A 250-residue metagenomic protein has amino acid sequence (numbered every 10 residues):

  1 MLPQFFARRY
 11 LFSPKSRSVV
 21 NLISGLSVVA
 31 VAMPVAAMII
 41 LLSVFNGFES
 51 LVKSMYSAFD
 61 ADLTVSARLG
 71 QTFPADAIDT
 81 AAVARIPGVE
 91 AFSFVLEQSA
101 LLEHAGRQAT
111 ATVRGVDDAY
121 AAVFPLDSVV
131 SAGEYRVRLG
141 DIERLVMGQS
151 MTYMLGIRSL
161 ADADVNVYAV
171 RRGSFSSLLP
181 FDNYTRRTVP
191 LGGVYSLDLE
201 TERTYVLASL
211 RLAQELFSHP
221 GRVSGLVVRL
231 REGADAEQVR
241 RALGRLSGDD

Functional and structural regions predicted by a protein language model:
M1-V35, E49: N-terminal Sec/SRP start-transfer signal
L2, V20, S43, G47 (+3 more regions): Charged, alpha-helix-enriched surfaces in structured cytosolic catalytic cores of large nucleotide-utilizing machines
F12, K53, S57-D60, A84 (+3 more regions): Signal for well-folded cores of large energy- and translation-related assemblies
V31, A36-T112, D118-D141: Hydrophobic, regular-secondary-structure patches
A81-E97, D164-V170, D198-L199, P220 (+1 more regions): Alpha-helical membrane-embedding segments and immediately adjacent membrane-interface amphipathic helices
E90, S99-P190, E215-F217: Short acidic/glycine-enriched loop/turn elements at secondary-structure junctions
V170-F175, L179-D250: Mechanotransmission and gating elements of multispan inner-membrane complexes involved in transport and envelope
